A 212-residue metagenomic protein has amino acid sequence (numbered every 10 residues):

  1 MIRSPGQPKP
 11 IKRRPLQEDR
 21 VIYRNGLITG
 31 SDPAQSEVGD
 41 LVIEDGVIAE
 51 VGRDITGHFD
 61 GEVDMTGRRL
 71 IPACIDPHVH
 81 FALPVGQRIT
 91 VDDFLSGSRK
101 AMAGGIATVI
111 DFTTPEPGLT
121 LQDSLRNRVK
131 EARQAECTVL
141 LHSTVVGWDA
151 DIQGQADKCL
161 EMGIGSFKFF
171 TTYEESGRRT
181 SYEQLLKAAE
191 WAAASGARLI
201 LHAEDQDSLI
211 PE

Functional and structural regions predicted by a protein language model:
M1-H58: N-terminal metal-binding scaffold of metallo-dependent hydrolase/deaminase domains
I22, A73-I75, L199: Residue-level marker for buried hydrophobic side chains located in beta-strands that build the well-ordered beta-sheet
Y23, I43, D64-M65, D76: Short, acidic, Ser/Thr-enriched surface-loop or helix-capping motifs
G26, G46, G67, H78 (+5 more regions): Divalent metal-coordination and catalytic microenvironments
D45, T56, A103, E136 (+1 more regions): Alpha-helix termination/capping residues and helix-transition junctions
M65-A132: Metal-associated gating/positioning segment near the N- to mid-region
T114-E212: Histidine/acidic-residue-rich, glycine-tolerant segments that coordinate divalent metal ions
